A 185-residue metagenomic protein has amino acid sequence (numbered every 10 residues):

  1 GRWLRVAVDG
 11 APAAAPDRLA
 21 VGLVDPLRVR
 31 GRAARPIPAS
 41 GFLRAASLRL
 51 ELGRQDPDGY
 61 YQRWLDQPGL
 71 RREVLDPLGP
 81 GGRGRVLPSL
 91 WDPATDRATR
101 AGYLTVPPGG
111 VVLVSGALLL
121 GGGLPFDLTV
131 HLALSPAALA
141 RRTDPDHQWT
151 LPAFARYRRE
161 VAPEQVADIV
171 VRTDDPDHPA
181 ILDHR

Functional and structural regions predicted by a protein language model:
G1-A7: Extreme N-terminal, non-catalytic leader segments that precede Walker-type/kinase nucleotide-binding cores
R5, A34-P36, P125-H131, D168-V170: Conserved beta-strand scaffold positions in the cores of enzyme catalytic domains, especially in NTP/NDP-utilizing
A7-D25: Glycine-rich phosphate-binding P-loop
V24-R35: Post-Walker A helix-loop "phosphate-sensing" segment adjacent to the P-loop in P-loop NTPases
R35-P38, R44-R97, L104, V111: Conserved nucleotide-sensing/catalytic segment adjacent to the nucleotide-binding pocket in NTP-handling enzymes
R54-Y61, L124-A162: A glycine- and Lys/Arg-enriched "phosphate-lid" helix/loop adjacent to the NTP-binding pocket of small-molecule kinases
R97-T143: ATP-dependent NMP and nucleoside kinases share a basic, alpha-helical "lid"
L132, A137, R141, R159-R185: NTP-dependent small-molecule kinase module
